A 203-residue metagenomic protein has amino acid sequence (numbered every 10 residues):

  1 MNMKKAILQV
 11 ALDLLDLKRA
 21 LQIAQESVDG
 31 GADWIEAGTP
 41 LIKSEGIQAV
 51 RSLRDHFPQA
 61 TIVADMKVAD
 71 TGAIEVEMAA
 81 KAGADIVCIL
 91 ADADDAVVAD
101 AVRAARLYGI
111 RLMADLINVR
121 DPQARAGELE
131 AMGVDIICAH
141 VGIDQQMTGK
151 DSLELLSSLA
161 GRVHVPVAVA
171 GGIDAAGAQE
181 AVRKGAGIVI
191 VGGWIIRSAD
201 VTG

Functional and structural regions predicted by a protein language model:
M1-A73, D121-P122, E128-M132, G203: Conserved N-terminal beta1-alpha1 strand-loop-helix module at the mouth
A6-L12, I35-A37, I62-M66, V87-I89 (+4 more regions): Hydrophobic faces of well-ordered beta-strands that scaffold small-molecule active sites in alpha/beta enzyme cores
L8, T71-H164: Conserved anion-binding
L15, T39-P40, M66-V68, A91-D94 (+4 more regions): Short, ordered loop/turn segments at secondary-structure junctions
R19, E45, M147, D151-L155 (+1 more regions): Alpha-helix N-cap and loop-to-helix initiation/capping positions
V28, A80, E130, V182-R183: Non-catalytic positions within long, well-ordered alpha-helices that form the structural scaffold/packing of enzyme
A60, S152-K184, V189-I190: A C-terminal functional module that forms or caps the active site or interfaces directly with catalytic machinery
A101, V182-R183, G193-G203: C-terminal helical cap(s) of enzyme catalytic domains, especially alpha/beta-barrels
